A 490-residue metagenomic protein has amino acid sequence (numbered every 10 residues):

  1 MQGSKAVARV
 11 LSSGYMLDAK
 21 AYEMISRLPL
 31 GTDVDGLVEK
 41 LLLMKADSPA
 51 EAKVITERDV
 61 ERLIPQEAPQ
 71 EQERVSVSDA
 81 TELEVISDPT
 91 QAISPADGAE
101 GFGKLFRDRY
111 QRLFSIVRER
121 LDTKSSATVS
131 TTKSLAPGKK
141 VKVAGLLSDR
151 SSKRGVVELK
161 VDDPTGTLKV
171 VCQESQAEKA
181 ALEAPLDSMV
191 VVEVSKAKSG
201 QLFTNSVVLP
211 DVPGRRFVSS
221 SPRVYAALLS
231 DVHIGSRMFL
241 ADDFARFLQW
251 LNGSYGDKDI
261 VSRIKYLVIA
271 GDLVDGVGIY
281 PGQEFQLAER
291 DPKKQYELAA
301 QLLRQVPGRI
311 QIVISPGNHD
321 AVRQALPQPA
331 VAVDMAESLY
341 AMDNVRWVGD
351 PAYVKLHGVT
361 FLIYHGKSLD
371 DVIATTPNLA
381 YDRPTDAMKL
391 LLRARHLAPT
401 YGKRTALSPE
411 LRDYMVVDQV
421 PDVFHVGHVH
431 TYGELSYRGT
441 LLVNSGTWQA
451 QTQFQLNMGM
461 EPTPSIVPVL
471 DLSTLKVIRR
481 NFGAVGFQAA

Functional and structural regions predicted by a protein language model:
M1-A490: Extended recognition/assembly regions associated with phosphoester-bond processing machinery
